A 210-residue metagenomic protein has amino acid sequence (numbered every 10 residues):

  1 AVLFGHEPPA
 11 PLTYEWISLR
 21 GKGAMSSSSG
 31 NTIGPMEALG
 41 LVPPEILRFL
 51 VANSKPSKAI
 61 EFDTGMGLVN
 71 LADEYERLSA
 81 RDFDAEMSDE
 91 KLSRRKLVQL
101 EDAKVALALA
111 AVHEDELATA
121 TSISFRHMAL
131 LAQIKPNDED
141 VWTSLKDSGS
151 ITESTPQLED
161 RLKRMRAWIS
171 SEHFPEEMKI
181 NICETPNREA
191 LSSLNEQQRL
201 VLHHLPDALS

Functional and structural regions predicted by a protein language model:
A1-T13, S18-S28, L191-S192, L200-D207: Active-site cores that bind ATP or allylic diphosphates and position pyrophosphate for catalysis
E7-P8, K135, T155, F174 (+2 more regions): Intrinsic-disorder/low-complexity coil detector
Y14-P175: Catalytic adenosine-cofactor/nucleotide-binding cores of aminoacyl-tRNA synthetases and other
D160-D207: Aromatic-anchored, charged helix-turn/loop surface patch used as a conserved interaction hotspot
